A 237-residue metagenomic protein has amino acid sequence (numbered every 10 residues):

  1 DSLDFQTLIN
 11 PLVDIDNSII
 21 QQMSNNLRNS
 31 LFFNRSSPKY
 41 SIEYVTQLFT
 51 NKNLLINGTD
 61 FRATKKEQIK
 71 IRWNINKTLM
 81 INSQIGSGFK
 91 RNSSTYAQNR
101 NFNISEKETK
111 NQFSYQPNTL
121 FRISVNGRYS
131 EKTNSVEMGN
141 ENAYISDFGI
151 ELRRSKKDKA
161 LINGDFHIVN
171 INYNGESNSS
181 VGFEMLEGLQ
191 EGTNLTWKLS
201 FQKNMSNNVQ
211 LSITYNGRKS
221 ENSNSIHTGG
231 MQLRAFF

Functional and structural regions predicted by a protein language model:
D1-F237: Exposed, low-structure sequence patches enriched in small/polar residues
